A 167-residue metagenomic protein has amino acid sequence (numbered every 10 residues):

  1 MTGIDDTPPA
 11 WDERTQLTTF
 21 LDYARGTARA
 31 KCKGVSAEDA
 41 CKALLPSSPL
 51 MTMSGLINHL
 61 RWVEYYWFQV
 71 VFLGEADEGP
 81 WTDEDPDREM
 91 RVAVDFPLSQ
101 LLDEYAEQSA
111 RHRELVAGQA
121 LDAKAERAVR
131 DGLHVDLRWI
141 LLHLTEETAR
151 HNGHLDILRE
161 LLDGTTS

Functional and structural regions predicted by a protein language model:
M1-P9, P97-D103: Long, acidic, intrinsically disordered low-complexity segments
T2-P8, R14-D87, R127-S167: Short, contiguous alpha-helical
R88-A125, R138-L144: Acidic/histidine-rich alpha-helical segments that form the ligand environment of transition-metal centers
